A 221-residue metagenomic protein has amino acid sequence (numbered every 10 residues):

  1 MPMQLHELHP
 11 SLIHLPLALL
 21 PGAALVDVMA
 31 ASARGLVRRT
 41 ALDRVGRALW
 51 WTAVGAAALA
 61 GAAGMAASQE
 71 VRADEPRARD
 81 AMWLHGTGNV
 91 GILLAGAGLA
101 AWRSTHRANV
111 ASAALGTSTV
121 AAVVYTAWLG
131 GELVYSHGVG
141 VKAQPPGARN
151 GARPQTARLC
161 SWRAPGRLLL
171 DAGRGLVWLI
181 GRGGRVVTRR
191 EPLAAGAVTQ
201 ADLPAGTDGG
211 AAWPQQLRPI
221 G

Functional and structural regions predicted by a protein language model:
M1-G221: Short amphipathic, positively biased membrane-proximal segments that drive organelle/inner-membrane targeting
